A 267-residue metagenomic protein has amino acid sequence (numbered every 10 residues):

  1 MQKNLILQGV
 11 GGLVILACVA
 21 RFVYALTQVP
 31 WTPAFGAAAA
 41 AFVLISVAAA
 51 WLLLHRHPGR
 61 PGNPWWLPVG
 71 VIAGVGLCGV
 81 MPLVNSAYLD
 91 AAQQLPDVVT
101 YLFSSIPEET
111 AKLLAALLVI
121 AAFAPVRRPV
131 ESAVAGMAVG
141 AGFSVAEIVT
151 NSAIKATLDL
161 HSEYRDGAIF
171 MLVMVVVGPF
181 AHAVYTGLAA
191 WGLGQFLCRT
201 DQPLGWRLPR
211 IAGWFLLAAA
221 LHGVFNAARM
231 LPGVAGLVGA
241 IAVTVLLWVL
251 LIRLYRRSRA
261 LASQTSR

Functional and structural regions predicted by a protein language model:
M1-R267: Hydrophobic alpha-helical segments at protein termini of multi-pass membrane proteins
